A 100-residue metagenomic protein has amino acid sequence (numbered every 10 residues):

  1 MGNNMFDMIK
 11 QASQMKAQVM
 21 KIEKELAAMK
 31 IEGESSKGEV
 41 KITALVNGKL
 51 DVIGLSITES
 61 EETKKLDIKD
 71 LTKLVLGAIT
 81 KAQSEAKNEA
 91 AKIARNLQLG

Functional and structural regions predicted by a protein language model:
M1-E32, A82-G100: Long amphipathic alpha-helical segments used for membrane anchoring, targeting, substrate engagement, or oligomerization
N3, K65-K73: Residues at secondary-structure transition points
A12, L50, V75: Residue-level signature of catalytic and energy-coupling elements of molecular machines, predominantly ATP/GTP-dependent
K30, K37, E59-E61: Short, well-ordered turn and helix-capping elements at secondary-structure junctions
E34-S56: N-terminal intrinsically disordered, cationic/polar leader segments that include organellar targeting peptides
A44, K49, K65, N96-Q98: Acidic/proline-rich low-complexity IDRs
I53-I68: A short interface-forming secondary-structure element
D70-K87: Short, well-ordered alpha-helical segments
